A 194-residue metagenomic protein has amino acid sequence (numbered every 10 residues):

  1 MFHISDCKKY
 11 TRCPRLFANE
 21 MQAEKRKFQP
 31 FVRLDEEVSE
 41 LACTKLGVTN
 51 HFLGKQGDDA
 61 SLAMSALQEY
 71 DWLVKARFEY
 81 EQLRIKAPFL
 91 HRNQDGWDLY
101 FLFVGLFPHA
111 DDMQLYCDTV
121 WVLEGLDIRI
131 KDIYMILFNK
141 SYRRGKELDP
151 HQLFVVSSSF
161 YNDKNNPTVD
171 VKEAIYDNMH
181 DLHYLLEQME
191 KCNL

Functional and structural regions predicted by a protein language model:
M1-G96: Metal-dependent nuclease catalytic cores that hydrolyze phosphodiester bonds in DNA/RNA, characterized by
I4-C7, V32-E36, H109-M113, N165-M179: Generic detection of long, well-ordered alpha-helical segments
C7, P14, K25-F28, H151 (+3 more regions): Generic intrinsically disordered, low-complexity segments enriched for polar/acidic and small residues
N19, N50, N93, N139 (+3 more regions): Detector for Asparagine
F78-D163, T168: Nucleic-acid nuclease catalytic cores
F160-L194: Acidic, Mg2+-coordinating catalytic module of metal-dependent nucleases/exonucleases that use a two-metal-ion mechanism
